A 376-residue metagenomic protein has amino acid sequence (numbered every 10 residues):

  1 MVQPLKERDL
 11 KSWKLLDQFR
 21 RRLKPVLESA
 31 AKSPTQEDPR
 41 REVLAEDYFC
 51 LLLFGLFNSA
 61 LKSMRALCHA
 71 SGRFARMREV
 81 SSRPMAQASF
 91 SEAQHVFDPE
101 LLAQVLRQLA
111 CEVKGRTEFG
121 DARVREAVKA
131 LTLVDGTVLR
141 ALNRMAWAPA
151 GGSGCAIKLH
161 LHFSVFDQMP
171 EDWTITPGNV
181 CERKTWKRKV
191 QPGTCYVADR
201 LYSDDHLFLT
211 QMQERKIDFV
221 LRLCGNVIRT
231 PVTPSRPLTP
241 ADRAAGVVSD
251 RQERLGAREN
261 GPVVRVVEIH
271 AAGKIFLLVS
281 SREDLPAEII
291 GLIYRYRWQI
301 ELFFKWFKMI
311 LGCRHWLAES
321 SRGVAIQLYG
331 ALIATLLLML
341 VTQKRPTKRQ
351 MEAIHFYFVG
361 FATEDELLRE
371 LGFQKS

Functional and structural regions predicted by a protein language model:
M1-A70, R83, V96-F97, Q104-L109 (+4 more regions): Single, function-defining residue in the core of a domain
R73-S91: Short, basic interhelical loop/turn and adjoining N-cap of the next helix at nucleic-acid- or acidic-partner-contacting
C111, E118-F119: Hydrophobic, well-structured mid-protein blocks that either form specific transmembrane helices
